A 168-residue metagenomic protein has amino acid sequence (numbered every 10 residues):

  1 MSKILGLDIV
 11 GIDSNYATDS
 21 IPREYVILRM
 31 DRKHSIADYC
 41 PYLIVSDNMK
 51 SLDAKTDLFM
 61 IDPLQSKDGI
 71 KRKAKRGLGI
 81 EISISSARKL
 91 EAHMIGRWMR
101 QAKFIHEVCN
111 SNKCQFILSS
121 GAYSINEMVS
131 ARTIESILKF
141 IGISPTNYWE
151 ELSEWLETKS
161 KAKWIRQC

Functional and structural regions predicted by a protein language model:
M1-R23, S35-Y42, K50-C168: Charged catalytic cores and adjacent phosphate/nucleic-acid-binding surfaces used for phosphate/nucleic-acid chemistry
I27-R29: Nucleotide/pyrophosphate-binding catalytic subdomain
R32, D47-N48: Alpha-helix N-cap recognition
